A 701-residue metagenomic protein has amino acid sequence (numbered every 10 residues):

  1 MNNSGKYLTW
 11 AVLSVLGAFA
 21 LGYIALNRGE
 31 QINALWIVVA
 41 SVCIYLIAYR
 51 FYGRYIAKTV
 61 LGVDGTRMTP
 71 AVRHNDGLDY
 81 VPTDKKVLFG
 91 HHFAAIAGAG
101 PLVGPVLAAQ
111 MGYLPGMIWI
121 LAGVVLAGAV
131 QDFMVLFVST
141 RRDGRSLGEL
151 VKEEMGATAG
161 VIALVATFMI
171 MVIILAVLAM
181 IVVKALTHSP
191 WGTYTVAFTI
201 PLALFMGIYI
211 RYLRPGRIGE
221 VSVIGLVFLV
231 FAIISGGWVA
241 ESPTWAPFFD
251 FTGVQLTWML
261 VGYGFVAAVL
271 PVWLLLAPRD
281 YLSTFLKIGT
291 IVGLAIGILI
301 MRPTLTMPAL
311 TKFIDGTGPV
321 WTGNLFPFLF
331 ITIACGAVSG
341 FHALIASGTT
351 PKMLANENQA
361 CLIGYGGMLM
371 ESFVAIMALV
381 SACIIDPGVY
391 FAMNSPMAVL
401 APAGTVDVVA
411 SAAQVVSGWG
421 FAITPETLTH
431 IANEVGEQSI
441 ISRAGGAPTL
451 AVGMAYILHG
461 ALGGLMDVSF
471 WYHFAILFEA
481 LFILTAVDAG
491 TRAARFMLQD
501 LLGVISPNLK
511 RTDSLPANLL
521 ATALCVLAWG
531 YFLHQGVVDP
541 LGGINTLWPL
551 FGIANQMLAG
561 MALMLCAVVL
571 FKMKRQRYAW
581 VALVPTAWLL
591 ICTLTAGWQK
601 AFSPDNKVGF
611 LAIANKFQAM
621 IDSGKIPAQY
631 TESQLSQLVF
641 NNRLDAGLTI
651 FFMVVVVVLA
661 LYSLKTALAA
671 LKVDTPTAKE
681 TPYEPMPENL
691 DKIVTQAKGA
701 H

Functional and structural regions predicted by a protein language model:
M1-S14, I47-L102, T284, N324 (+1 more regions): Membrane-interface "cap" regions at the ends of multi-pass membrane proteins
A18-Q31, L102, L114, V172-H188 (+11 more regions): Transmembrane helix-loop junctions in multi-pass membrane proteins
G22-R28, N33, D79-R142, E153-A157 (+8 more regions): Membrane-interface helix-loop-helix modules in multi-pass membrane proteins
Q31-R50, A108-V138, G148, W191-A203 (+4 more regions): Extracellular loop-to-transmembrane helix junctions
C43-G53, T167, V172-I174, V227-A232 (+9 more regions): Selective recognition of specific alpha-helical transmembrane segments in multi-pass small-molecule
R54-V81, L107, L121, V130-A159 (+6 more regions): Flexible loop linkers connecting adjacent transmembrane helices in multi-pass alpha-helical membrane transporters
E154-V172, G366-A375, A444-G446, L465-A475 (+4 more regions): Loop-to-transmembrane helix boundary motifs in multi-pass membrane proteins
I298-I314, L369-G453, A489, H534-D539: Extracellular/periplasmic helix-exit of transmembrane alpha-helices
